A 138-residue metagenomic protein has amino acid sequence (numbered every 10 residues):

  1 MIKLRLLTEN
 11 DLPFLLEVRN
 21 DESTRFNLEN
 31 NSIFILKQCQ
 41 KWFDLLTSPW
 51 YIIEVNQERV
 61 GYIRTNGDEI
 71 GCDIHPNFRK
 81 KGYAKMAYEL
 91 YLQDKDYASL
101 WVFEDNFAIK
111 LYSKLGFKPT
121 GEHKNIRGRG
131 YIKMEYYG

Functional and structural regions predicted by a protein language model:
I2-E17: A short beta-loop-alpha structural element at the N-terminal edge of CoA-dependent acyl/N-acetyltransferase catalytic
L16-N27, L90, K124: Catalytic phosphate/metal-binding cores of nucleic-acid and nucleotide-processing enzymes, i.e., regions that mediate
S23-W42: Conserved GNAT-fold acetyl-CoA-binding loop/helix
W42-I52: A short helix-loop-beta-strand connector motif used in the catalytic cores of GNAT acetyltransferases and, in some
I52, E58-D73: Conserved beta-strand in the GNAT
E69-Y83, V102-F103: A short, internal acetyl-CoA/4′-phosphopantetheine-binding micro-motif in the GNAT/acyltransferase core
K80-Q93, K110-K114: Conserved acetyl-CoA-binding loop-helix of GNAT-fold acetyltransferases
S99-S113, K124-Y131: Conserved beta-strand-loop-alpha-helix junction that forms the acyl-donor binding cleft
